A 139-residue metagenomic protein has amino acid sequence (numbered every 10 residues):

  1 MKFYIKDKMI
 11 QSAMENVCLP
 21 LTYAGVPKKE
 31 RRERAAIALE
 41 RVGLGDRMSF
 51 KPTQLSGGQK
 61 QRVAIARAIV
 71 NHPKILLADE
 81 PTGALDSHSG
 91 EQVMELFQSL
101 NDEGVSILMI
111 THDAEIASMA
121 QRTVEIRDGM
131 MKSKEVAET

Functional and structural regions predicted by a protein language model:
M1-I126: ABC family nucleotide-binding domain
T123-V136: H-loop (His-switch) and adjacent beta-strand-loop-beta switch element of ABC-type ATPase nucleotide-binding domains
T139: Functionally critical loop-and-helix segments that line ligand-binding/catalytic clefts of soluble enzyme domains
